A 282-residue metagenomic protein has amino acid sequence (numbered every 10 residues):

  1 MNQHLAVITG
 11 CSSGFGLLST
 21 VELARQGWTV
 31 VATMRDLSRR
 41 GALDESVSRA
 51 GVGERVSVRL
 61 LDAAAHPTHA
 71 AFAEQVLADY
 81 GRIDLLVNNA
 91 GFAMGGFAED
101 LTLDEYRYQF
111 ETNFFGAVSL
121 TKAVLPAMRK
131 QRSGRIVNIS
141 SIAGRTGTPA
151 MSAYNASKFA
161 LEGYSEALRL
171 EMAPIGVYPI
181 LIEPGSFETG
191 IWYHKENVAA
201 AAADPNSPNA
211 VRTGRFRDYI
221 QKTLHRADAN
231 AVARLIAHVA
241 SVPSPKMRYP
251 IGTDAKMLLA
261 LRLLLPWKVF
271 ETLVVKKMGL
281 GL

Functional and structural regions predicted by a protein language model:
S12-G14: Conserved glycine-rich cofactor-binding loop
L60-A71, L103: The beta1-alpha1 cofactor-binding region of Rossmann-like NAD(H)/NADP(H)-dependent oxidoreductases
F97-A98, E105-R107: Substrate-binding pocket helix/loop in short-chain dehydrogenase/reductase
E99, T146-S152: Active-site loop immediately N-terminal to the catalytic Tyr-X3-Lys motif of short-chain dehydrogenase/reductase
T121, S157: Active-site helix of classical SDR
S141: Residue(s) in the substrate-gating loop at a strand-loop-helix junction that position the organic substrate next
A173-T223: C-terminal beta-strand-loop-alpha-helix "lid" module of Rossmann-like NAD(P)-dependent dehydrogenases
